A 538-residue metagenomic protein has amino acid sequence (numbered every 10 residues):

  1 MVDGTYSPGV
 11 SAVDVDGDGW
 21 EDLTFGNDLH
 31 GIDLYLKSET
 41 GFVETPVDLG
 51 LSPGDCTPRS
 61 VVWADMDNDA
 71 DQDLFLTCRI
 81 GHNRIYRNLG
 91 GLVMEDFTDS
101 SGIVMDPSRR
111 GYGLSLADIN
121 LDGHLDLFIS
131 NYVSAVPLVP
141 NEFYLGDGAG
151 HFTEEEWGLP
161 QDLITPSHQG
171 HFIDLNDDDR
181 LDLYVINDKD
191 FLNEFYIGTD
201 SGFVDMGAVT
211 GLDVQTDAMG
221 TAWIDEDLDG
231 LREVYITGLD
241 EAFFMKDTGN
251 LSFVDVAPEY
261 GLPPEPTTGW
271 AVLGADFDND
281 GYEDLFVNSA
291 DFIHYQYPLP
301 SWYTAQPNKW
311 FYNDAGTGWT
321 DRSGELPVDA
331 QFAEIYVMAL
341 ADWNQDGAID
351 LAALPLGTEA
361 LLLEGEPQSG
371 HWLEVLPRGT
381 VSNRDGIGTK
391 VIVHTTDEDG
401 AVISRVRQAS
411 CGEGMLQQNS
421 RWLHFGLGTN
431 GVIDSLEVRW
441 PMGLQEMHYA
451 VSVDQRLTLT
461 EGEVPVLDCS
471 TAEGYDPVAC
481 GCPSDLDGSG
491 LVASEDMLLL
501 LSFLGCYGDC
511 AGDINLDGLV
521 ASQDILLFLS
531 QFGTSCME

Functional and structural regions predicted by a protein language model:
M1, Y260, F292-I293, G318-V478: Gly/Ser/Thr/Pro-enriched helix-cap/hinge segments flanking short amphipathic alpha-helices
M1-T5, L36-C56, R87-R109, P140 (+8 more regions): Blade-edge motifs of beta-propeller repeat domains
S7-G17, P58-N68, R87, G111-L121 (+5 more regions): Beta-propeller blade termini
V10, E473-E538: Cellulosome-associated attachment modules in secreted, modular CAZymes
W20-N27, D73-C78, L127-N131, L183-N187 (+6 more regions): Hydrophobic beta-strand segments that make up the repeating blades of beta-propeller and related beta-repeat
G26-L36: Beta-propeller domains
H30, G81, V133-V136, D190-F191 (+2 more regions): Short glycine/acidic-enriched loop and turn motifs that connect beta-strands
S130-L138, N288-A305: Short, conserved, GDST-rich strand-edge loop motifs in beta-rich repeat architectures
